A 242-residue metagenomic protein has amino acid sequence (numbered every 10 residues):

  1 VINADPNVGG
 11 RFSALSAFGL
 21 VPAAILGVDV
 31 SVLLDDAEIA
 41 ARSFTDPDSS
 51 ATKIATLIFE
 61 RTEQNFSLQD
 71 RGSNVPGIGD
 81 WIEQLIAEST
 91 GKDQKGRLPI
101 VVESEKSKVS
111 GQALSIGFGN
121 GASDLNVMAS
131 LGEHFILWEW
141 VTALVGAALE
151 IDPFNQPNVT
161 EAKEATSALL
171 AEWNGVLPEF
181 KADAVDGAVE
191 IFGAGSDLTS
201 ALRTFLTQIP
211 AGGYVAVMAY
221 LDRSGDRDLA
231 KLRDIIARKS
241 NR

Functional and structural regions predicted by a protein language model:
V1-S240: Active-site phosphate/pyrophosphate-binding segments
